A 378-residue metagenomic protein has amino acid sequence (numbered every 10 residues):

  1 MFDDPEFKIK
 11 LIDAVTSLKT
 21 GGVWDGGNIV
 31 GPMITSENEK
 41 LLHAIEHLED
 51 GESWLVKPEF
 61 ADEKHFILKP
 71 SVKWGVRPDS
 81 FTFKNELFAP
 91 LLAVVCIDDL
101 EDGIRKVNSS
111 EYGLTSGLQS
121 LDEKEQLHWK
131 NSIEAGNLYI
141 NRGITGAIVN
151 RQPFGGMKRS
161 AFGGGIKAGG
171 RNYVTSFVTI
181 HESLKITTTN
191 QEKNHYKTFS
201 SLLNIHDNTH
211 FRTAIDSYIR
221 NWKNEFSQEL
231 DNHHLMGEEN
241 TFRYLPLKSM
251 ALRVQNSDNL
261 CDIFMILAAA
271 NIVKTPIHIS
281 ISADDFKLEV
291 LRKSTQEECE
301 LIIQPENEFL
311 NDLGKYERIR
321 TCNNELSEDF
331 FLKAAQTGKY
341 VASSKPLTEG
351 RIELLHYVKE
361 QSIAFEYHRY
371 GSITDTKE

Functional and structural regions predicted by a protein language model:
M1, I9-G31, F60-D62, I67-E378: Conserved C-terminal structural/oligomerization subdomain of aldehyde/semialdehyde dehydrogenase
P32-L42: Short beta-strand to alpha-helix junction loop
H43-D50: Basic phosphate/pyrophosphate-binding loop/patch that engages nucleotide-derived ligands
E52-P58: TM-adjacent membrane-interface loops and short helices in multi-pass inner/ER membrane proteins
